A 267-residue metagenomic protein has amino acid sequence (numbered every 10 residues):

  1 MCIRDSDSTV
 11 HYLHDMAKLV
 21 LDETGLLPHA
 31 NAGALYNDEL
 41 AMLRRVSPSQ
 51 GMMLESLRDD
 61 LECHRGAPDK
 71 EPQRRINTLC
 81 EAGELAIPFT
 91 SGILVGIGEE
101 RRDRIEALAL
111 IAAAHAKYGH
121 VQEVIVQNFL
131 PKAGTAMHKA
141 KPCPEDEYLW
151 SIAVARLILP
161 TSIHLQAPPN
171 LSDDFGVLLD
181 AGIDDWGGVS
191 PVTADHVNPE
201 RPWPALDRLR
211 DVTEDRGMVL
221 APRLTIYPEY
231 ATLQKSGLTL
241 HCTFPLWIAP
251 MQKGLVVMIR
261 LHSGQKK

Functional and structural regions predicted by a protein language model:
R4-I97, H115-F129, H164-P169: Core AdoMet radical
D5-Y12, G66-R74, E99-E106, K139-E147 (+1 more regions): Alpha-helix N-cap and loop-to-helix initiation/capping positions
T24, E106-K267: Auxiliary Fe-S-binding modules of radical SAM enzymes
V95-G98, A194-H196: Short histidine/acidic/glycine/proline-rich micro-motifs that form metal- and phosphate-coordinating active-site loops
